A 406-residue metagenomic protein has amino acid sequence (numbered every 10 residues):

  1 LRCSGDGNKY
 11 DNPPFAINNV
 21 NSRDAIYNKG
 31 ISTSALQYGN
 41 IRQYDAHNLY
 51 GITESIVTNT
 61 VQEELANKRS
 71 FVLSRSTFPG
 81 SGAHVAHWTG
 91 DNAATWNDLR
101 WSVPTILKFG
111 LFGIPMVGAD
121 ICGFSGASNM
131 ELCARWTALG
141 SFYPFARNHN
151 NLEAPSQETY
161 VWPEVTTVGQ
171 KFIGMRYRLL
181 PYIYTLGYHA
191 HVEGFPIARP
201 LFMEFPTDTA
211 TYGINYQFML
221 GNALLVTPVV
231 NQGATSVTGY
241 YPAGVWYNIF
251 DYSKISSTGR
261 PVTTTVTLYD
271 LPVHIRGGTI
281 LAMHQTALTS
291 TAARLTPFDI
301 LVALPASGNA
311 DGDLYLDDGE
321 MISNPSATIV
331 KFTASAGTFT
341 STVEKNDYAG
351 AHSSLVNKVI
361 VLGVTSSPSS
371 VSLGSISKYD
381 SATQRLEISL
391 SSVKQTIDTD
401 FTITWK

Functional and structural regions predicted by a protein language model:
L1-R276: Catalytic-domain carbohydrate-binding cleft regions of carbohydrate-active enzymes
N8-P14, V20-N21, G30, G169 (+8 more regions): Intrinsic disorder/low-complexity detector
K9, P14, S70, F142-P144 (+7 more regions): Intrinsic disorder/low-structure terminal segments
A198, S253, S335-A336, S381-T383 (+1 more regions): Polar/charged alpha-helical tracts
M219-L220, Y241, A334, Y379-S381: Generic beta-strand structural signal
I249-L268, S370-S391: Solvent-exposed beta-strand/loop surfaces of large extracellular or lumenal domains
V273-G374, R385, L390-D398, W405-K406: Accessory, solvent-exposed terminal regions and/or long lumenal/extracellular loops of proteins
